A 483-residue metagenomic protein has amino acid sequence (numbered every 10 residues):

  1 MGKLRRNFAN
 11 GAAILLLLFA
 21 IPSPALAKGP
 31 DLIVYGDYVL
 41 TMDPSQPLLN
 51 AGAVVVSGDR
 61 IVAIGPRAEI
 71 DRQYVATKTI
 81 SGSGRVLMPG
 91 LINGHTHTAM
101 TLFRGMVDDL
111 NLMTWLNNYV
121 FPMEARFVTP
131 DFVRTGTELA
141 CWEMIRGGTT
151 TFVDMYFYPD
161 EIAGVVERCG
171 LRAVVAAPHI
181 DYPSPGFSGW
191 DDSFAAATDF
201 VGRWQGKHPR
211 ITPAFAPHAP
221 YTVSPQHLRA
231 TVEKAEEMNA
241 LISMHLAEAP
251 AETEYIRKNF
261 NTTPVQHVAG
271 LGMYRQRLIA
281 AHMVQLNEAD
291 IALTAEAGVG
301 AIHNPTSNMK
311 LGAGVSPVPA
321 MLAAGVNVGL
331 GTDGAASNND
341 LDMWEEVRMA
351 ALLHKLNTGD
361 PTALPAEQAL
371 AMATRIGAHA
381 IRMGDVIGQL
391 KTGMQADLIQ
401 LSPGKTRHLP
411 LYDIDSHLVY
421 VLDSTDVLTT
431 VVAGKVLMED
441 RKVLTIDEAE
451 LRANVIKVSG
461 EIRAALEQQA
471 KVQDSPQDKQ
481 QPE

Functional and structural regions predicted by a protein language model:
N7-L17, A25-G52, V56-R67, R72-Q73 (+1 more regions): Active-site microenvironment of metallo-dependent hydrolases
K28, E161-V284, A289: Metal-coordinating catalytic core of metallo-dependent amide/deamination hydrolases
G29-G36, D71-T114, E138-C141, I145-R146: Replace "His-x-His-based motif
L91-A99, H218, S243-H245, H282 (+1 more regions): Histidine-centered divalent metal-coordination motifs
L102-T135, R172-D191, P250-R277, A297-G300 (+2 more regions): Active-site gating loops and adjacent loop-to-helix segments of metal-dependent hydrolytic enzymes
R104-G170, S193-K207, I456-E461, E467: Alpha-helical scaffold segments that flank or form the walls of functional sites
G170-R172, E236-A240, M273-Q276, L293-I302 (+2 more regions): Glycine-enriched alpha-helix->loop->beta-strand junction motifs that scaffold or abut catalytic
G270-R277, P319-K405, V419-S424: His/Asp/Glu-enriched, well-ordered alpha-helical/loop segment that forms or immediately abuts the divalent-metal
